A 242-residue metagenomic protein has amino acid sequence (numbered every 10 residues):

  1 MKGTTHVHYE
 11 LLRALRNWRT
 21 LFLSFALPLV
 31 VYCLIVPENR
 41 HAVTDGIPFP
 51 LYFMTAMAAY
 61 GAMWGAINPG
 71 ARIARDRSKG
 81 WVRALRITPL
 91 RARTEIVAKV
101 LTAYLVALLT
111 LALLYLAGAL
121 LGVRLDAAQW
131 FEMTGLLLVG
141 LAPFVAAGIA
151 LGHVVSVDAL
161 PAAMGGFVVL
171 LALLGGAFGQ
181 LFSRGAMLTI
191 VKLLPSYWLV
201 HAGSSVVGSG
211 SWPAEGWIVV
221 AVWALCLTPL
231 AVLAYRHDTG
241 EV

Functional and structural regions predicted by a protein language model:
M1-H8, A177-W217: Short hydrophobic, aromatic-rich alpha-helical segments embedded in or entering the lipid bilayer of multi-pass
M1-L21: N-terminal Sec/SRP start-transfer signal
L15-H41, F49-N68, L109-T110, A163-L173 (+1 more regions): Hydrophobic alpha-helical transmembrane segments of multi-pass membrane transport/permease proteins
T20, L51, A62-I67, V97-K99 (+3 more regions): Short alpha-helical transmembrane interface motifs in multi-pass membrane proteins
V30-V31, F49-L121, G166, A172: Hydrophobic alpha-helical transmembrane segments of multi-pass membrane transport proteins
L34-H41, G152-L193, Y197: Transmembrane helix segments
L34-V36, H201-V242: Alpha-helical transmembrane segments of multi-pass membrane transporters/translocases
A92-G166, L170, P213-A221, T228-P229: Alpha-helical transmembrane segments and their short interhelical loops
